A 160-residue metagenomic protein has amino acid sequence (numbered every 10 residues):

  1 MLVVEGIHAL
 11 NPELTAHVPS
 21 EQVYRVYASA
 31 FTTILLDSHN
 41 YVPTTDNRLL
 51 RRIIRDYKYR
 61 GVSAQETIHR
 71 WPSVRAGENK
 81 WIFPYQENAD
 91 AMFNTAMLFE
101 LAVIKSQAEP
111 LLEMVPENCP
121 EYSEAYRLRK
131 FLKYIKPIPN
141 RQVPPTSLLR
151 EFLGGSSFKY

Functional and structural regions predicted by a protein language model:
M1-L2, Y24: Loop/turn-to-beta-strand initiation segments
V3-G6, A89: Conserved RecA-like P-loop NTPase ATPase core
E5-H8, S29-F31: A short beta-strand-to-loop transition that corresponds to the Sensor-1 phosphate-sensing loop of AAA+ P-loop ATPases
L10-P12: Short, well-ordered alpha-helical microsegments
T15-Y160: Conserved NTP phosphate-binding and transfer environment spanning the P-loop NTPase/kinase superfamily
